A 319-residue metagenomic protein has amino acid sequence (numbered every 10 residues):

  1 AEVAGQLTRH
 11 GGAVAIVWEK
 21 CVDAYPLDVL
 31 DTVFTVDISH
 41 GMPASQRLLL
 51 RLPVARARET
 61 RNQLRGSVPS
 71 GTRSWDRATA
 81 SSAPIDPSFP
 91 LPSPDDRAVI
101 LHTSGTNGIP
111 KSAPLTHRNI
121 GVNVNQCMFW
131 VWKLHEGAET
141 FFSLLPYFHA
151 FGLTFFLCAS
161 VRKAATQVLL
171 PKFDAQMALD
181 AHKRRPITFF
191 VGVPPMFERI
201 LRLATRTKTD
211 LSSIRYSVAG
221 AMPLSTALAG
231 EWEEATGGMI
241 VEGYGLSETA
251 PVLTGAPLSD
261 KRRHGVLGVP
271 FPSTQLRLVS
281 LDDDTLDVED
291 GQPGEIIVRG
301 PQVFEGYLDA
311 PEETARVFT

Functional and structural regions predicted by a protein language model:
A1-A4, L144-H149, P171, M222: Conserved AMP-binding
A1-R77: Structural core segment of the AMP-binding/adenylate-forming
L48, L52, I187-G192, L201-R262 (+2 more regions): Gly/Ser/Thr-rich phosphate-binding loop
S82-D95, I100-S143, K163-A165, K208: Conserved adenylate-forming
P110-S112, N123-F129, T154, L179-A181 (+8 more regions): Adenylate-forming
G121-T140, F148-F189, L203-A204: Conserved AMP-binding/adenylation subdomain of ANL enzymes
G237, L286, Q302-T319: Conserved ANL (AMP-binding/adenylate-forming) active-site segment centered on the GW(Y/F)…HTG consensus within
R277-I297, V317: Conserved beta-loop-beta connector loops within the AMP-binding
